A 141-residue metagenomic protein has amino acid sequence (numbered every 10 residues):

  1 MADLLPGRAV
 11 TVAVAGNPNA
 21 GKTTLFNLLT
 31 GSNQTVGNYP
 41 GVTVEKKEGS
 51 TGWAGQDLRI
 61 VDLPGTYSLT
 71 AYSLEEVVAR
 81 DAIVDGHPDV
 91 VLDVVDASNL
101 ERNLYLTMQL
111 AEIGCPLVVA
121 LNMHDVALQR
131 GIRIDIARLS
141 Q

Functional and structural regions predicted by a protein language model:
M1-Y72, D85-G86, V90: Conserved G1/Walker A P-loop phosphate-binding module
G49-G55, V78-Q141: Conserved C-terminal guanine-recognition region of P-loop GTPase G domains, centered on the G4
E75: Conserved donor sugar-nucleotide recognition element shared by glycan-biosynthetic enzymes
